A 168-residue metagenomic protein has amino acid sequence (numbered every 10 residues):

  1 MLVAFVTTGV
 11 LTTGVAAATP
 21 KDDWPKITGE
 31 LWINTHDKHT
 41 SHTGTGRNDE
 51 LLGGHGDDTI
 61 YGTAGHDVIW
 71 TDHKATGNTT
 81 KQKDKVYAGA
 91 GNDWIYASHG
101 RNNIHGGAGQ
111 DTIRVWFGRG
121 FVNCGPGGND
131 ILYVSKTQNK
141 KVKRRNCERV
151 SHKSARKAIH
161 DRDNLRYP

Functional and structural regions predicted by a protein language model:
M1-A18: Secretory targeting and sorting signals
A18-V68, Y167: N-terminal segments that cap or nucleate solenoid repeat domains
G29, I33-T35, T43-G44, G53 (+9 more regions): Glycine-centered beta-turn/loop sites at beta-strand termini
D37-H39, V86, I104, V122 (+1 more regions): All-beta strand scaffolds that present successive hydrophobic residues in beta-strands
Y87, H105, R162-D163, Y167: Mature extracytoplasmic/periplasmic regions of secreted or cell-envelope proteins, especially long low-complexity
W116-L165: Leucine-rich solenoid repeat scaffolds
